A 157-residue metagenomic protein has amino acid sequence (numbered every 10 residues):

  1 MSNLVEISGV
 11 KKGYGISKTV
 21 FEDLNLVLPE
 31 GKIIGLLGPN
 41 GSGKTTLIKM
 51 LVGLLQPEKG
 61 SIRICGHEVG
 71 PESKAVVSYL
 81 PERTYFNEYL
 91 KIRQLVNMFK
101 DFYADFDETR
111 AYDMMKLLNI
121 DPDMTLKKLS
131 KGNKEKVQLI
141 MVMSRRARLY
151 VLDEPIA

Functional and structural regions predicted by a protein language model:
M1-D23, E30: A short, flexible loop at the N-terminus of ABC-type nucleotide-binding domains that lies
G35, V77-E82: ABC nucleotide-binding domain signature
L37-P39: The feature captures the beta-strand-to-loop junction immediately N-terminal to the Walker
V52: Helix-to-loop junction immediately C-terminal to a conserved catalytic motif
G60-S73: Conserved ABC transporter NBD signature motif
R83-M141: ABC-family P-loop ATPase nucleotide-binding domains
S144-A147: Conserved signature/switch motifs of ABC ATPase nucleotide-binding domains
Y150-E154: Catalytic Walker B motif of ABC-type/P-loop ATPase nucleotide-binding domains
